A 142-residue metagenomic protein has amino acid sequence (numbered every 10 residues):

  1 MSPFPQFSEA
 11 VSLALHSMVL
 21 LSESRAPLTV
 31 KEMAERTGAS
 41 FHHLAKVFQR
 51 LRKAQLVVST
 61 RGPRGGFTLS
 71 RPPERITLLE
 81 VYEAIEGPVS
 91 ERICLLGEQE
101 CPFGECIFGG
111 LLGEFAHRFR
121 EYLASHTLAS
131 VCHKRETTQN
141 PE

Functional and structural regions predicted by a protein language model:
P5-A39, T68: N-terminal helix-turn-helix DNA-binding core of bacterial DNA-binding proteins
V19, Q49-R50: Core alpha-helical elements of the protein kinase catalytic domain, predominantly the helix directly N-terminal
E35, R52-K53: Alpha-helical residues within the helix-turn-helix
H42: Key DNA-contact positions within bacterial/archaeal DNA-binding proteins
A54-S70: Beta-hairpin "wing" of winged helix-turn-helix
S70-E142: Non-DNA-binding regulatory cores of transcription-related proteins, predominantly C-terminal effector-binding
